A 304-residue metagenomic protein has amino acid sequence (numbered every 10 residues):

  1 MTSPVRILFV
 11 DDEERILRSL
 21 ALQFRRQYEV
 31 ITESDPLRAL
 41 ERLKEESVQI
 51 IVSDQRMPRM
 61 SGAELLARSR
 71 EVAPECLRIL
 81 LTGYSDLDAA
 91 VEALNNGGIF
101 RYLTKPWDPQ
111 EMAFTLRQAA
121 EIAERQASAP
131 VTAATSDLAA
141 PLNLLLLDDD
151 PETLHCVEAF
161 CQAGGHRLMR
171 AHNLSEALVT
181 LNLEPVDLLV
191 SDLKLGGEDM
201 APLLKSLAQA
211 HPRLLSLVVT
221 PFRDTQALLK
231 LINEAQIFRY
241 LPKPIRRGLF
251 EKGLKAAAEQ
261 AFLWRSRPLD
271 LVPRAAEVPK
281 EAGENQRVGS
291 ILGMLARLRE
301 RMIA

Functional and structural regions predicted by a protein language model:
T2-V5, E14-T32, L37, P151-M169 (+1 more regions): Two-component/phosphorelay signaling modules centered on CheY-like receiver
T32-I50, R170-L188, D192: Acidic, metal-coordinating helix/loop segments flanking the phosphotransfer/catalytic sites of two-component signaling
S34-D35, S61-E64, N173, D199-P202: Acidic catalytic/metal-coordinating carboxylates
M57, L195: Receiver (REC) domain active-site loop signature in two-component systems and cognate sites in sensor histidine kinases
E64, S85-Y102, A201-P202, R223-Y240: Alpha4 helix (beta4-alpha4-beta5 surface) of REC/receiver domains from two-component response regulators
L81-T82, V219-T220: Hydrophobic/aromatic residues positioned on beta-strands within the core alpha/beta folds
W107-L116, I245-L254, A258, S266: C-terminal output helix
E121-T153, A261-A304: CheY-like receiver
